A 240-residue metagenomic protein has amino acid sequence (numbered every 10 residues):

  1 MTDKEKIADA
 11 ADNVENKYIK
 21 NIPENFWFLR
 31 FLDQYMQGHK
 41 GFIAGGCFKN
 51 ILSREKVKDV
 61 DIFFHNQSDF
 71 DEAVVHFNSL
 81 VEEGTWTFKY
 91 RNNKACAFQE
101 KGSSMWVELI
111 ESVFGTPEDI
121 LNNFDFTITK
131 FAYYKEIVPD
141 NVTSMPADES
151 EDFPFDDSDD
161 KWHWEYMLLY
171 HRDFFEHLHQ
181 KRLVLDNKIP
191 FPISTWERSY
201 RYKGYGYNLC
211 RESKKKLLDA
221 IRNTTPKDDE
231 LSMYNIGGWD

Functional and structural regions predicted by a protein language model:
M1-D240: Catalytic cores of the polymerase beta-like nucleotidyltransferase superfamily and closely associated nucleotide
